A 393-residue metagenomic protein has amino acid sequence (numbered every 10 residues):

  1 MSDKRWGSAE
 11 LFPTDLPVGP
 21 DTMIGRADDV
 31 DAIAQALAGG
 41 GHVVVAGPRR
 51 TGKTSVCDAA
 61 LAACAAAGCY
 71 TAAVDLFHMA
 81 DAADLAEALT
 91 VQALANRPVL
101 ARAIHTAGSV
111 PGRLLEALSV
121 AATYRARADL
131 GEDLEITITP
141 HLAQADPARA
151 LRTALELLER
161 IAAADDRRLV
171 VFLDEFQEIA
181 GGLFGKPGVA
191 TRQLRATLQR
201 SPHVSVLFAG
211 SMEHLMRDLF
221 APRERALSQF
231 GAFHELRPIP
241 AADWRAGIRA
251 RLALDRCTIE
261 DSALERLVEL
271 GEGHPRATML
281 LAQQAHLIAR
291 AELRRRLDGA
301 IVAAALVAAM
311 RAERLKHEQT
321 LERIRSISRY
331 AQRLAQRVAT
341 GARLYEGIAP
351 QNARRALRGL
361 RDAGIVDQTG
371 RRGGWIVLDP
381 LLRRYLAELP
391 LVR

Functional and structural regions predicted by a protein language model:
M1-V43, P48, F77, L381 (+1 more regions): A short, basic N-terminal segment
P48-T51, S55-L169, I179, V204: P-loop NTPase nucleotide-binding core
A63, Q193-L194, Q284, G359-A363: Alpha-helical DNA-recognition elements
A163-D165, L169-F172, E178-K186, T191-R223: Sensor-1/coupling segment of RecA-like P-loop NTPase cores
R217-E269, A291-E292: Helix-loop-helix "sensor" segment of P-loop NTPases
A277-P350: Winged-helix-like regulatory helical subdomains adjacent to P-loop NTPase cores
G347-G364: Short amphipathic alpha-helical interaction segments
V366-R393: Short capping/hinge segments at domain boundaries that bridge a core fold to an adjacent linker or tail
